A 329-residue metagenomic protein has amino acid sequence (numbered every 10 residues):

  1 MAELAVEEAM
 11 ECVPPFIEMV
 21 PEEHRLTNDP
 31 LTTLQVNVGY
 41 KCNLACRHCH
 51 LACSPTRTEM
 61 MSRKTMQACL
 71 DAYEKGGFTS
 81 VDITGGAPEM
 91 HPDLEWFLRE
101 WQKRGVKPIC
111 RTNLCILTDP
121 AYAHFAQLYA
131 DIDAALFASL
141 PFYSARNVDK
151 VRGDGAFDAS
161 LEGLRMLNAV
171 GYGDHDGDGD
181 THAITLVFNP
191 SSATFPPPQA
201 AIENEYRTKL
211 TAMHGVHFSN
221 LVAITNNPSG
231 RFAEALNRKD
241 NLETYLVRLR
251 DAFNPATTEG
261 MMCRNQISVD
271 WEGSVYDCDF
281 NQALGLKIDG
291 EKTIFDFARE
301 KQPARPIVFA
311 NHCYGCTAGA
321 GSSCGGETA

Functional and structural regions predicted by a protein language model:
E3-G85, E89-E100, R104-V106: Conserved alpha-helical substructure of the radical SAM core
L26, P255-T258, A304-I307: Short Gly/Pro-enriched turn/cap motifs at secondary-structure boundaries
T33, C53-S62, G76-H91, W101-A121 (+3 more regions): Core AdoMet radical
A45, G77, I132-D133, D180-A183 (+2 more regions): Short loop/turn motifs at secondary-structure junctions
S144-M262: Radical SAM enzyme [4Fe-4S]-AdoMet core and its adjacent flexible, acidic and glycine-rich loops/tails across
D251, T257-C263, V275-G285: Zinc-dependent deaminase catalytic domain
V269-D270: Short, acidic, Ser/Thr-enriched surface-loop or helix-capping motifs
S274-A329: Flexible mid-to-C-terminal extensions adjoining Fe-S/redox cofactors in radical SAM and related proteins
